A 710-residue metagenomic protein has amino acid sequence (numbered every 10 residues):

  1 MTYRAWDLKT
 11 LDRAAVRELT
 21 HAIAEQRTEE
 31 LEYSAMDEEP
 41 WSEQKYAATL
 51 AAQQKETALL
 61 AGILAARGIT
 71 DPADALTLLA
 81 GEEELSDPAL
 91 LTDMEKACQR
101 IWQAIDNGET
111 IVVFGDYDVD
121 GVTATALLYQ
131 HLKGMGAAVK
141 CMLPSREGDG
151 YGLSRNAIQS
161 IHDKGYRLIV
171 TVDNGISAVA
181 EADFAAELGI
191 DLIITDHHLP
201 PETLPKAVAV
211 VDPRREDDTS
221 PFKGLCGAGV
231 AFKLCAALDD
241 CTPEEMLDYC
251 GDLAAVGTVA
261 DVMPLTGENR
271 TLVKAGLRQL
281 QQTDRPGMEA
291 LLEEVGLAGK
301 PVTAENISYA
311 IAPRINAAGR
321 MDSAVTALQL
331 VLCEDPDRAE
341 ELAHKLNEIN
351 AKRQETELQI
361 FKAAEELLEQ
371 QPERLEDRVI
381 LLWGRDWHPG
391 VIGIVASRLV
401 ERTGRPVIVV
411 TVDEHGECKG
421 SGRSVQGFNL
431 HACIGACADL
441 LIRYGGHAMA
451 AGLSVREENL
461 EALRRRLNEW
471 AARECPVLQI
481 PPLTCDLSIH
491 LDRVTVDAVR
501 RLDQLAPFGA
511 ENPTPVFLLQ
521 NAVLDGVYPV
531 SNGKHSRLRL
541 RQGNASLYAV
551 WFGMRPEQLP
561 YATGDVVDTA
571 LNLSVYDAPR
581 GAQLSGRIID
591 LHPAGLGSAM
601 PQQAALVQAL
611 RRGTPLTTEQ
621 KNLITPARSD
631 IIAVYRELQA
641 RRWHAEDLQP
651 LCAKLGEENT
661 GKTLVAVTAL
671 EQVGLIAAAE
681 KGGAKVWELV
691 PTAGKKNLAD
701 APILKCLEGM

Functional and structural regions predicted by a protein language model:
M1-A51, L265, V273, Q279-T283 (+1 more regions): Charged, compositionally biased N-terminal leader segments and the immediate start of the first structured element
T20, R27, L50-A75, S585 (+2 more regions): Structured, non-catalytic alpha/beta "coupling" segments that mediate domain-domain communication and provide generic
W41, Q54-R167, L188, D239-E458 (+2 more regions): Hydrophobic helix-and-loop "lid/oligomerization" segment in the mid-to-C-terminal part of catalytic domains
G121, R146-Y151, L199-P201, D218 (+1 more regions): Short, small-residue-enriched loops and turns at beta-alpha junctions that line or gate enzyme active sites
L127, K206-V259, D630: Short alpha-helices
K133, A138, R270-P313, A317-E365 (+3 more regions): Acidic, two-metal ion nucleic-acid-processing modules in DNA metabolism proteins
G165, V172-L225: Histidine/acidic-residue-rich, glycine-tolerant segments that coordinate divalent metal ions
